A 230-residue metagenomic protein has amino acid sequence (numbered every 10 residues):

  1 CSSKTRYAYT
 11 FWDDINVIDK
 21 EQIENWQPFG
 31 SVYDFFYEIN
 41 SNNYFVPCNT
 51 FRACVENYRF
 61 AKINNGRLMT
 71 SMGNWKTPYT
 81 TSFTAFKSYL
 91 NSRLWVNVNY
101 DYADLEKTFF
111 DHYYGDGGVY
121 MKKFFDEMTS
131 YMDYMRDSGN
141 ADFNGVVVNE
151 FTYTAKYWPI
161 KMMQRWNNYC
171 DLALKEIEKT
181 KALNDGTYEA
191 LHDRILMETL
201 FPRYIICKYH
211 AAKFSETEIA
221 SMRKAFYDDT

Functional and structural regions predicted by a protein language model:
S2, R6-Y9, D14, N144 (+1 more regions): Active-site lining segments of carbohydrate-active enzymes
R6-K123, E127-S130: Structured mid-domain segments that build the active-site/substrate or prosthetic-cofactor binding neighborhood
N64-N65, L90-T230: Catalytic domains of carbohydrate-active enzymes that cleave complex glycans
